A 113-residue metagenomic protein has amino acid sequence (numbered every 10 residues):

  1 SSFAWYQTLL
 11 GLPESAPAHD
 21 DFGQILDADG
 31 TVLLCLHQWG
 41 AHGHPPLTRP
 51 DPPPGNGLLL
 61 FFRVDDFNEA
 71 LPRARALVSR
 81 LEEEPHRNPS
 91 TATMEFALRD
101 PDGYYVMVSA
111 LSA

Functional and structural regions predicted by a protein language model:
S2-Q7, A74, G103: Conserved active-site tyrosine of GNAT-family acetyltransferases
L12-R63, L71-R99, A110-A113: Vicinal oxygen chelate
